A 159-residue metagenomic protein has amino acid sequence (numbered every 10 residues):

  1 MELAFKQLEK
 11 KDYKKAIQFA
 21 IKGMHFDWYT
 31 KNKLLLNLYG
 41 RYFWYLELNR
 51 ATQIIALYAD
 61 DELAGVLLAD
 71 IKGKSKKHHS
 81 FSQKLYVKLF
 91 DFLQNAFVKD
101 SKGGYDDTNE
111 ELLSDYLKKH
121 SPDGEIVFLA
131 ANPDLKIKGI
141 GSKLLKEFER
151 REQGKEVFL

Functional and structural regions predicted by a protein language model:
E2-Q18, I71: A short beta-loop-alpha structural element at the N-terminal edge of CoA-dependent acyl/N-acetyltransferase catalytic
Q18-L34, G73: Helix-loop element at the rim of GNAT/NAT acetyltransferase active sites that forms part of the acceptor-substrate
K33-I54: Active-site rim helix/loop that mediates acceptor-substrate recognition in acyltransferases
T52-L67, D106, N132: Conserved beta-hairpin
L67-G73: Short beta->alpha transition motifs characteristic of CBS
G73-G124: Conserved acyl-donor/pantetheine-binding loop and adjacent beta-alpha core of acyl/acetyltransferases and related
P122-V127, E152-L159: Conserved GNAT acetyl-CoA-binding A-motif
F128-A131, I137-R150: Conserved acetyl-CoA-binding loop-helix of GNAT-fold acetyltransferases
